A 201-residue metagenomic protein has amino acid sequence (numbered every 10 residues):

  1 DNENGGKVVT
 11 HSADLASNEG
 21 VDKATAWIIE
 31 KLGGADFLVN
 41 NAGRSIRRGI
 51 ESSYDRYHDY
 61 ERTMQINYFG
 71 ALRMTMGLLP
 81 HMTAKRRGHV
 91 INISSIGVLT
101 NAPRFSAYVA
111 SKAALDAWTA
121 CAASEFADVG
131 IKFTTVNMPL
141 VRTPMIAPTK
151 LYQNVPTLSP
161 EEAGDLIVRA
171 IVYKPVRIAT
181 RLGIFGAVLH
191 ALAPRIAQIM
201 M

Functional and structural regions predicted by a protein language model:
E3-K7, W27-N40, I46: A glycine-rich helix->loop->beta "capping" turn within Rossmann-like NAD(P)(H)-dependent oxidoreductase domains
S12-K23, Y57: The beta1-alpha1 cofactor-binding region of Rossmann-like NAD(H)/NADP(H)-dependent oxidoreductases
D22, S45-E61, R104: Conserved mid-core segment of classical short-chain dehydrogenase/reductases
T75, S111: Active-site helix of classical SDR
S95: Residue(s) in the substrate-gating loop at a strand-loop-helix junction that position the organic substrate next
T100, C121-K132: Active-site-adjacent segment of SDR/Rossmann-fold oxidoreductases
T135, Y152-A187, A191: C-terminal helical subdomain
